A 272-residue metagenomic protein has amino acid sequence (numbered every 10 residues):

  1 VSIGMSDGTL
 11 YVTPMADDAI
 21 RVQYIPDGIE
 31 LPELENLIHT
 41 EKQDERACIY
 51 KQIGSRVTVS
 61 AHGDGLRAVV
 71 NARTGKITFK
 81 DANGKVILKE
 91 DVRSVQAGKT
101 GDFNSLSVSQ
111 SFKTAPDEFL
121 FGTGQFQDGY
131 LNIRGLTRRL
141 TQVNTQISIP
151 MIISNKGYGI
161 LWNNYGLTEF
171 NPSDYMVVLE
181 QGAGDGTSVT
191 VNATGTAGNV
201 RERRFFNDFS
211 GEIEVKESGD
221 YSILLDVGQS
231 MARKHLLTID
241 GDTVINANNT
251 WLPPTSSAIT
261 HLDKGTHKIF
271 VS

Functional and structural regions predicted by a protein language model:
V1-V189, G195-L225, S230-L262, V271-S272: N-terminal accessory segment at the very beginning of proteins
G265-H267: Exposed beta-strand face motif in extracellular beta-rich ectodomains
